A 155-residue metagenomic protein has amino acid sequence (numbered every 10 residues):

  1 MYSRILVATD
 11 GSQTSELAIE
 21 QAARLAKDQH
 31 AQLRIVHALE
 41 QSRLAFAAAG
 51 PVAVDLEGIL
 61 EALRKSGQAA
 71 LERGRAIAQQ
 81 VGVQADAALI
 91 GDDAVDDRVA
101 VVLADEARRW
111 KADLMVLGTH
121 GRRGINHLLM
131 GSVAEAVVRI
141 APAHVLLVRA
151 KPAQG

Functional and structural regions predicted by a protein language model:
M1-D55, I77-Q79, V83-A88: Small/aliphatic-rich secondary-structure junction motif
A22, G74, L103, V137: Aromatic/hydrophobic pocket-lining residues that form π-stacking "cages" and hydrophobic walls in ligand
R24-K27, R108-R109, R139: Solvent-exposed polar/charged
H37-A69, V102-D105, G155: Acidic, proline/glycine-rich short linear motifs
A76-M115, G155: Structural beta-alpha unit
L114-A136, Q154-G155: Glycine-rich, Arg-bearing micro-motifs that act as flexible, cationic patches
V145-Q154: Short, flexible loop segments at boundaries between secondary-structure elements
